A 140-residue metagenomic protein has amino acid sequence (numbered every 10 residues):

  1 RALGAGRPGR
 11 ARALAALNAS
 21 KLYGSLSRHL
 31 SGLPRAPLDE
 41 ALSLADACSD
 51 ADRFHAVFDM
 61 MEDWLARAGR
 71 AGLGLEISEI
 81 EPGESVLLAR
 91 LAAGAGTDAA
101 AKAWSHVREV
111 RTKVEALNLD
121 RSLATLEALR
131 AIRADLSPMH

Functional and structural regions predicted by a protein language model:
R1-H140: Charged, glycine-rich active-site and insertion segments that engage polyanionic ligands
